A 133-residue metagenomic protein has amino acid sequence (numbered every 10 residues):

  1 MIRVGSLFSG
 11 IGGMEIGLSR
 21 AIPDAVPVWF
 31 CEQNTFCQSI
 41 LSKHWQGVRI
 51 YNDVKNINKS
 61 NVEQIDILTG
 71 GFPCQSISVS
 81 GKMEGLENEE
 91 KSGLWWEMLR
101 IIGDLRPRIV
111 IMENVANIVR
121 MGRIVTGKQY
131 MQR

Functional and structural regions predicted by a protein language model:
M1-R133: Conserved active-site and SAM-binding loop architecture of S-adenosyl-L-methionine-dependent nucleic-acid
